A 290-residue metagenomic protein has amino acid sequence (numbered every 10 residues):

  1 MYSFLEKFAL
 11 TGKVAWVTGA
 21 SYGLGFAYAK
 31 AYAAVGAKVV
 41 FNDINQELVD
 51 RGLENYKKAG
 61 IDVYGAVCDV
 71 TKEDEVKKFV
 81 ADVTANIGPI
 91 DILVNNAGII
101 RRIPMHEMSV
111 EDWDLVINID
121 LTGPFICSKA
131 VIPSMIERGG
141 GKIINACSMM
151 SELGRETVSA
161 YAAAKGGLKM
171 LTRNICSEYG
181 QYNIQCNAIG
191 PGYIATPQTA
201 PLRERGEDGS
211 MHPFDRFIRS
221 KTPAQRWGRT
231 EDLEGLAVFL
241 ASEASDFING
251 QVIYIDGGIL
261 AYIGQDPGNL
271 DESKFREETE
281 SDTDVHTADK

Functional and structural regions predicted by a protein language model:
M1, A188, S210-A244, I248 (+2 more regions): C-terminal helical subdomain
V14, S21-Y22: Conserved glycine-rich cofactor-binding loop
I103-H106, L153-S159, Q181-Y182, Q225 (+1 more regions): Active-site loop immediately N-terminal to the catalytic Tyr-X3-Lys motif of short-chain dehydrogenase/reductase
P104-M105, D112-I117, I218: Substrate-binding pocket helix/loop in short-chain dehydrogenase/reductase
S128, A164, T172: Active-site helix of classical SDR
P133, S177-Q181, D246: Alpha-helical segment proximal to the catalytic Tyr-Lys
S148: Residue(s) in the substrate-gating loop at a strand-loop-helix junction that position the organic substrate next
